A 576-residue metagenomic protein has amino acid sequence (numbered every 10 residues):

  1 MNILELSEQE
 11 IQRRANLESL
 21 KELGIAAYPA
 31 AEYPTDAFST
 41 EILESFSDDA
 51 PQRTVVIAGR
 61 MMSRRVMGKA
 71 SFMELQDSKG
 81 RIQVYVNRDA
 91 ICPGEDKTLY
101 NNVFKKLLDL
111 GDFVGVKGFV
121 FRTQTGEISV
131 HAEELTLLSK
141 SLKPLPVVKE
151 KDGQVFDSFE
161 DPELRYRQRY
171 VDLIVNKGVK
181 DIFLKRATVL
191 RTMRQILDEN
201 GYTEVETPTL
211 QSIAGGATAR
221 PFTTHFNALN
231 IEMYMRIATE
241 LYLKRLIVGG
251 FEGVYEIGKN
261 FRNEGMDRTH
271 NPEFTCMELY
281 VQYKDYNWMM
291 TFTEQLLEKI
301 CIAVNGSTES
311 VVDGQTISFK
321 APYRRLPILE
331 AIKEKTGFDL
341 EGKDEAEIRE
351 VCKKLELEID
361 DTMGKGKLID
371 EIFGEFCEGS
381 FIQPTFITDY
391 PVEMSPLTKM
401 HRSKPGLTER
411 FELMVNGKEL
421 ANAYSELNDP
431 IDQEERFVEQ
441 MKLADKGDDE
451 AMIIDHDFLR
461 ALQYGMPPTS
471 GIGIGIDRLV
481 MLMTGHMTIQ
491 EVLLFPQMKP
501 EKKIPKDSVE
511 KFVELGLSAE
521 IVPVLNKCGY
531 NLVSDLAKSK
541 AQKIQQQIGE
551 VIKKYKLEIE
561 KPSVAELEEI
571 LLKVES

Functional and structural regions predicted by a protein language model:
M1-I504: Class II aminoacyl-tRNA synthetase catalytic cores and aaRS-like
P500-S576: Compact, charge-rich alpha-helical regulatory domains located at protein termini
